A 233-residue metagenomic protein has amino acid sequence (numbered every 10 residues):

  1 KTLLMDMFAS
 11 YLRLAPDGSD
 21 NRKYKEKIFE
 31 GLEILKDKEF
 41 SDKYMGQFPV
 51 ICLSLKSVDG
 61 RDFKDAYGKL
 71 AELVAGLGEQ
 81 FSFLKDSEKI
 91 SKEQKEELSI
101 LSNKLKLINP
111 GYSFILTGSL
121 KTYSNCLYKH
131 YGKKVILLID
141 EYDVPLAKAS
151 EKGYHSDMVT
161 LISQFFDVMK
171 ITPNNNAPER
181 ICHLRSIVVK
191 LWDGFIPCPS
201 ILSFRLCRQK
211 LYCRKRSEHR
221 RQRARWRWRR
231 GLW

Functional and structural regions predicted by a protein language model:
L4, S10-F83, Q222: P-loop NTPase motor core
G46-V50, N176-E179, P199-K210: Short glycine-/polar-rich loops that comprise or flank the Walker A/P-loop and associated switch/sensor motifs
V58-D65, K69-T117, P145-Y154: Conserved P-loop NTPase mechanochemical-coupling segment
G78, S119-H130, D157-E179: Substrate-engagement module of ASCE P-loop NTPases
Y131-H155: Conserved P-loop NTPase "ATPase switch" module shared by AAA+ and STAND
I136-D140, Q164, P178-S186: Structural recognition of the conserved hydrophobic beta-strand(s) that form the central parallel beta-sheet of P-loop
V144-A147, I171, V189-L191: Residues immediately C-terminal
R185, V189-W233: Conserved P-loop NTPase catalytic core
